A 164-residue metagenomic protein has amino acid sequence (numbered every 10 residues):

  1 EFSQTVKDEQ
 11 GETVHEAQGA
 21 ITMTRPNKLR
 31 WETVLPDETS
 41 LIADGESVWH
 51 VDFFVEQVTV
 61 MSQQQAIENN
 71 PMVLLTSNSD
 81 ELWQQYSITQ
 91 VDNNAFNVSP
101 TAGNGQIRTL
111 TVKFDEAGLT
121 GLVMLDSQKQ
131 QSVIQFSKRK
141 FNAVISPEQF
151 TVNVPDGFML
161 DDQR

Functional and structural regions predicted by a protein language model:
E1-A17, T24, V154-R164: N-terminal leader/targeting segments and the immediate start of mature chains
E1-D8, E12-V14, I42, H50-R108: Flexible, processing/modification-adjacent segments and terminal tails in exported/periplasmic/extracellular proteins
F2, E16-Q18, W31, I107 (+1 more regions): Extended beta-sheet lipid-handling architectures
Q4-D8, R25-N27, L35-D37, P100-A102 (+2 more regions): Short, well-ordered turn and helix-capping elements at secondary-structure junctions
E16-Q18, P26, P36, W83 (+1 more regions): Short beta-strand-initiation
A20-N70, S132-V133: An acidic-aromatic
T59, S79-Y86, Q90-R164: Gly/Pro-enriched, hydrophobic low-complexity segments that function as extracytoplasmic propeptides/linkers
